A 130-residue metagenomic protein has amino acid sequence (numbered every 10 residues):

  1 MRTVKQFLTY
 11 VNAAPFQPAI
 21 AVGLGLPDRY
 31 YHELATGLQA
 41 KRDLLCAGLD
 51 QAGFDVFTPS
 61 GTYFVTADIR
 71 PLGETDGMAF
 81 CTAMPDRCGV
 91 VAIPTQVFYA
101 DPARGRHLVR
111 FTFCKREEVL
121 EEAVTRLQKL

Functional and structural regions predicted by a protein language model:
M1-L130: PLP-dependent class I/II
